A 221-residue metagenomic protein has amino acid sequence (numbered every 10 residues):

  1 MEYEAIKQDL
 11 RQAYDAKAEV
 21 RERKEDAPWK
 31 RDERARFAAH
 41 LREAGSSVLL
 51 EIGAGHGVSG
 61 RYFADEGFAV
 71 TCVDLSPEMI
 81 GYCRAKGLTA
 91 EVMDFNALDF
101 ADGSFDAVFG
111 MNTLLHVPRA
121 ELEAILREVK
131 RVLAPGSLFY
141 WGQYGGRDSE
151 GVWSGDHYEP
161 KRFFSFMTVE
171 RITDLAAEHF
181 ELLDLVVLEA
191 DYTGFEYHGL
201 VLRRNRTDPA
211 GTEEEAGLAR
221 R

Functional and structural regions predicted by a protein language model:
M1-G45, R147: Conserved class I S-adenosyl-L-methionine
L50-I52, H56-A97: Class I SAM-dependent methyltransferase SAM/SAH-binding core
N96-V108: A short acidic, Gly/Pro-enriched loop at the edge of an enzyme's catalytic core that lines a small-molecule cofactor
A107-E121: A short SAM/SAH-binding and catalytic strip from SAM-dependent methyltransferases
E123-P135: A short glycine-rich, Lys/Arg-flanked "PGG" loop and its adjoining helix->strand segment in the class I
G136-Q143: Conserved beta-strand signature within the Rossmann-like core of class I S-adenosyl-L-methionine
S154-E170: Acceptor-substrate binding/catalytic loop of class I
F180-Y192: Conserved S-adenosyl-L-methionine
